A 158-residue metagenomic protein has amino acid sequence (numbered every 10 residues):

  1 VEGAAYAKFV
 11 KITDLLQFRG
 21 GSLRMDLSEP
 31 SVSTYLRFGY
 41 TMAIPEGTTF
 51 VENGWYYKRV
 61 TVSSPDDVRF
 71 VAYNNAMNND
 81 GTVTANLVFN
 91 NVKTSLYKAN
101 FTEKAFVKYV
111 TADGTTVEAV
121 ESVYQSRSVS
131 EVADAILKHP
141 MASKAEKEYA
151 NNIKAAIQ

Functional and structural regions predicted by a protein language model:
V1-I12: Conserved "repeat-terminator" motif of extracellular CCP/Sushi domains
I12-Q158: Short, surface-exposed linear motifs at loops/turns and structural transition points
